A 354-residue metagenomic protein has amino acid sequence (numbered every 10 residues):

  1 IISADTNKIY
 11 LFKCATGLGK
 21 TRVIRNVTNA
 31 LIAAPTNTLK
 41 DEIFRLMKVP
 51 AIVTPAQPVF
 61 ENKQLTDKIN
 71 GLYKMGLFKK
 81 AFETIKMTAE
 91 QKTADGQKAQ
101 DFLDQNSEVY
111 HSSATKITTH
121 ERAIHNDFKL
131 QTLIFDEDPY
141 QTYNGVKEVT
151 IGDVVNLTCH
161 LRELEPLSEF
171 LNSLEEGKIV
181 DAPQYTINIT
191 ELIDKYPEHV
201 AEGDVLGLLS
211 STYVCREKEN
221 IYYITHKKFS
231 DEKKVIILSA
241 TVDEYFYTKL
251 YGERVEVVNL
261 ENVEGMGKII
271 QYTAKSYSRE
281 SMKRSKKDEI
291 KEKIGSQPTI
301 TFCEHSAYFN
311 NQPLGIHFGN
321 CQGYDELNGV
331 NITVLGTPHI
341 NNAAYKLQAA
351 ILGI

Functional and structural regions predicted by a protein language model:
I1-I354: ASCE RecA-like P-loop NTPase motor cores that couple ATP hydrolysis to mechanical translocation on nucleic acids
